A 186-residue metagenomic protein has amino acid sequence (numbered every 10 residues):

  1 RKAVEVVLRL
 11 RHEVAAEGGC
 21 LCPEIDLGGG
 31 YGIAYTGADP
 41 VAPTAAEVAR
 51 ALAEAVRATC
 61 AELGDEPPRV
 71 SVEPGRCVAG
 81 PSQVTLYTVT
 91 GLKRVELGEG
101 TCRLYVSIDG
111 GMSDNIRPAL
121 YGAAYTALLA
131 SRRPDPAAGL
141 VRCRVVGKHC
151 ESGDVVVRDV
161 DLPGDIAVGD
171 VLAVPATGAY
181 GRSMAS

Functional and structural regions predicted by a protein language model:
R1-K93: Active-site loop/helix belt of alpha/beta enzymes
A51, R57-A61, D65-S186: Charged (often Lys/Glu-rich) extended helix/loop segments that serve as interaction or gating elements
